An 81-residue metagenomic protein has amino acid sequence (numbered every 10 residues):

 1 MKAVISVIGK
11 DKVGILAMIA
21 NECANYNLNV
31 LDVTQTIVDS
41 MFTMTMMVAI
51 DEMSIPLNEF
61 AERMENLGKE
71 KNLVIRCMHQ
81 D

Functional and structural regions predicted by a protein language model:
M1-D81: A conserved regulatory-domain signal marking ACT and ACT-like small-molecule sensing domains and adjacent regulatory
